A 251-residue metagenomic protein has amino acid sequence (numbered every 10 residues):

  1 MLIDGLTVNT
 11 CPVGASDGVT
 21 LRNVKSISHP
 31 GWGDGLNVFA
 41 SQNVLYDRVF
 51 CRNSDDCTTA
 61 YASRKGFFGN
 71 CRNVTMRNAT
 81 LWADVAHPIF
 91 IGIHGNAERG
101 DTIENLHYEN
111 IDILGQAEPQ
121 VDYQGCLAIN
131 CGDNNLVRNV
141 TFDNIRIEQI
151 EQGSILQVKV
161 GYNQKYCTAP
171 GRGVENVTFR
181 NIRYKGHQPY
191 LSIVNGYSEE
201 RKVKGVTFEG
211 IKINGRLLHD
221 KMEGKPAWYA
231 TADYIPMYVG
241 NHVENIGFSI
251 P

Functional and structural regions predicted by a protein language model:
M1-P251: Extracellular/periplasmic carbohydrate-active domains that bind, remodel, or depolymerize complex polysaccharides
